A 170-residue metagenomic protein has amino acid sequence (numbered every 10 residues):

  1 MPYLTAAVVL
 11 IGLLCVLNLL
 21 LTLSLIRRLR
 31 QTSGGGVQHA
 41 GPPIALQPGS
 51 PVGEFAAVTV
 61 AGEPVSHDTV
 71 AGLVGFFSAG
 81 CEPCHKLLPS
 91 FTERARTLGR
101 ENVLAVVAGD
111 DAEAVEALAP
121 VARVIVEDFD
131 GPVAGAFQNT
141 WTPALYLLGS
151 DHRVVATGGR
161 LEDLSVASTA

Functional and structural regions predicted by a protein language model:
M1-A45: Long, leucine- and charge-enriched amphipathic alpha-helices that form heptad-repeat coiled-coil/leucine-zipper-like
Q31-V65: N-terminal "domain-start" segment that seeds a small globular fold
A57-V58, R123-D130, G158-G159: Short acidic-hydrophobic, aromatic-tinged amphipathic segments that line or gate anion-handling sites
V65-F91, V106-V107: Short active-site neighborhood of thiol/selenol oxidoreductases, capturing the structured segment around
L88-P120, P132: Structural microenvironment flanking redox-active thiols in thiol-disulfide oxidoreductases
D130-A170: Thiol/disulfide oxidoreductase modules built on the thioredoxin-like
